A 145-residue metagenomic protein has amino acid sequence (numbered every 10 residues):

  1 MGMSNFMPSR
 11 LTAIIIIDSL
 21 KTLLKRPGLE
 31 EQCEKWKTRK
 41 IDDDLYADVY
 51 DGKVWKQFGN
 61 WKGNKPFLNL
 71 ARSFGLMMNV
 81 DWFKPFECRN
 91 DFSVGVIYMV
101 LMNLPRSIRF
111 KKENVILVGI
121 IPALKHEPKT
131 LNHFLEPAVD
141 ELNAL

Functional and structural regions predicted by a protein language model:
M1-L145: Long, charged/polar, flexible scaffold/linker tracts and peripheral helical/loop segments that provide non-catalytic
